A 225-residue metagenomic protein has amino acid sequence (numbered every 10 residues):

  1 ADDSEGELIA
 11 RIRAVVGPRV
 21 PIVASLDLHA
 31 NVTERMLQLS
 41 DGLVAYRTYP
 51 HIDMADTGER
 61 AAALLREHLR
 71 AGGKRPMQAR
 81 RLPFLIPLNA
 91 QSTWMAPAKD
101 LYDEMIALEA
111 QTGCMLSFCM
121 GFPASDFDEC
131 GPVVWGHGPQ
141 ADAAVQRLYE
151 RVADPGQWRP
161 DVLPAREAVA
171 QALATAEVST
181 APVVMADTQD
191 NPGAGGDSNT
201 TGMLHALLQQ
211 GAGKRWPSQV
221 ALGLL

Functional and structural regions predicted by a protein language model:
A1, P76-A79, C119-M120, D126-F127: Core alpha/beta catalytic barrel or barrel-like domain that forms the active/cofactor pocket in diverse metabolic
A1-A71, P182, D187-L204, L208 (+2 more regions): Active-site histidine-anchored catalytic micro-motif
Q38-T48, R75-L88, C130, V134: A short, terminal or domain-edge coil/loop segment
G58-A62, R66-I106: Conserved anion/nucleotide-ligand pocket segment
N89-L225: Hard-cation-handling environments
